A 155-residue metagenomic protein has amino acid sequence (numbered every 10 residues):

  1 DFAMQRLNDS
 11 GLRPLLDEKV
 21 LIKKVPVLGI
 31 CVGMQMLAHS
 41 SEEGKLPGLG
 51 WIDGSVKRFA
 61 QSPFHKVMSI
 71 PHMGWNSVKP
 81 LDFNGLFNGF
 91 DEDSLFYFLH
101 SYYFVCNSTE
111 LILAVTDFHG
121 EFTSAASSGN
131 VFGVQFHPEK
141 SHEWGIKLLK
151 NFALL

Functional and structural regions predicted by a protein language model:
D1-H72: Cysteine-nucleophile active-site neighborhood
E18-I22, G54-L155: Amide-donor transfer/coupling interface in amidating biosynthetic enzymes
